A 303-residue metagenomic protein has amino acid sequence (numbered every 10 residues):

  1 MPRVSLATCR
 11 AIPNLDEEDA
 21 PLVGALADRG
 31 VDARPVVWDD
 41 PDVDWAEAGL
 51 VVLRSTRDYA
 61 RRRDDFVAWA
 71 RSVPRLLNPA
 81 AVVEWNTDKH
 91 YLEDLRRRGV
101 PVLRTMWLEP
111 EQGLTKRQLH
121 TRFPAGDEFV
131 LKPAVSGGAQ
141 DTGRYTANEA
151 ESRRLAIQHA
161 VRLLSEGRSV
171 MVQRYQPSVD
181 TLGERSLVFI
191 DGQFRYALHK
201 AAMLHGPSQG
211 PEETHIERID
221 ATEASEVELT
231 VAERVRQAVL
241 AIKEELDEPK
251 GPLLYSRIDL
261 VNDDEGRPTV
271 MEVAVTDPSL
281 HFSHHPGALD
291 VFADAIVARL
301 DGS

Functional and structural regions predicted by a protein language model:
M1-R3, G302-S303: Short, low-complexity, intrinsically disordered N-terminal peptides in bacterial proteins
P2-T8, R71-V73, A81-L182, E226-L229 (+1 more regions): Active-site nucleotide/adenylate-binding loops and adjacent lid/helix of ATP-dependent enzymes
C9-L114: Conserved N-proximal alpha/beta basic substrate-recognition cap immediately N-terminal to, or forming the N-lobe
A11, R57-D58, S136-G137, P177-S178 (+3 more regions): Short, solvent-exposed loop/turn segments at secondary-structure junctions
E17, R144-Y145, S283-P286: Short, solvent-exposed loop/turn segments at secondary-structure boundaries
T56, A134, Y175-Q176, V188 (+2 more regions): Anionic group-transfer/hydrolysis microenvironments
A150-E244, V261, T269: Phosphate-binding site of ATP-dependent enzymes
Q193, P207-S208, V227-S303: ATP-dependent carboxylate activation and anion-phosphoryl transfer catalytic cores that bind Mg-ATP to form
